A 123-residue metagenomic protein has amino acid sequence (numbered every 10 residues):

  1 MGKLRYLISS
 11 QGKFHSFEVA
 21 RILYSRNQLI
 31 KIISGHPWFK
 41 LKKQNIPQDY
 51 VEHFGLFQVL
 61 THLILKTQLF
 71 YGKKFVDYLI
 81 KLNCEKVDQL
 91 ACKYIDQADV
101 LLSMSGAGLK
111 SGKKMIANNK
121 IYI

Functional and structural regions predicted by a protein language model:
M1-F54, C92-D96: N-terminal subdomain of nucleotide-sugar transferases
Y6-S10, A91-A107, M115, I121-I123: Short N-terminal targeting/anchoring amphipathic segment
H15-F17, G108-G112: Short, well-ordered alpha-helical microsegments
R21, Q89, L109: Active-site phosphate/pyrophosphate- and oxyanion-stabilizing loops and adjacent acidic/basic residues in soluble
Y24, K113-A117: Anion (oxyanion) recognition and catalysis
K42-K43, S111-K113: Short, solvent-exposed polar/charged micro-motifs at secondary-structure junctions
N45-K73: Conserved nucleotide-sugar phosphate-binding/catalytic loop shared by glycosyltransferases and other
L65-L101, G106: Conserved nucleotide-sugar donor-binding subdomain of glycosyltransferases
